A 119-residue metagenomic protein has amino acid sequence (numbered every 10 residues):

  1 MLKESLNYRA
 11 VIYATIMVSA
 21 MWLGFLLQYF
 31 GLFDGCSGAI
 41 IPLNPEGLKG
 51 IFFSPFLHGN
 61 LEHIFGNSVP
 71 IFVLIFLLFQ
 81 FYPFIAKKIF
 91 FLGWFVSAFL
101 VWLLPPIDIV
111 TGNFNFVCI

Functional and structural regions predicted by a protein language model:
L2-I16: N-terminal membrane topogenic signal
M17-I89, L103-N113: N-terminal TM1-TM2 helical hairpin plus the immediately adjacent luminal interfacial "cap"
F116: Active-site neighborhood of divalent metal-dependent phosphoester bond hydrolases
